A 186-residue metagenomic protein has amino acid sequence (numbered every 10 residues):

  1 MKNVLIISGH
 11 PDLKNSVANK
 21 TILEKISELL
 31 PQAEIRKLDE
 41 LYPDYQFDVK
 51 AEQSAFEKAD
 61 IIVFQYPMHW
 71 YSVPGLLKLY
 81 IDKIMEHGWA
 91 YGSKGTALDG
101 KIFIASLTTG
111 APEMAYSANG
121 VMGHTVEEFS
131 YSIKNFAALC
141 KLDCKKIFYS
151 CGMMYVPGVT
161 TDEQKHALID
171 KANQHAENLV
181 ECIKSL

Functional and structural regions predicted by a protein language model:
M1-A33, L168-Q174: N-terminal beta1-alpha1 ligand-phosphate binding loop
L5-I6, I35, F64, F103-L107 (+1 more regions): Structural beta-sheet core signal
V17-T21, F47, G75-L79: Generic recognition of short, well-ordered alpha-helical segments
L23, K134-L186: Glycine-rich phosphate/pyrophosphate-binding loop and the adjoining helix
Q32, I62, D143: Residue-level detector of anion-binding/catalytic polar loops
Q32-D44: A short beta-strand-loop structural module common to alpha/beta enzyme folds
P43-A59, K171-N178: Glycine-rich, highly charged phosphate/nucleotide-binding loops
K50-K134: Helix-loop-strand module that forms the ligand-binding subsite of alpha/beta enzymes
